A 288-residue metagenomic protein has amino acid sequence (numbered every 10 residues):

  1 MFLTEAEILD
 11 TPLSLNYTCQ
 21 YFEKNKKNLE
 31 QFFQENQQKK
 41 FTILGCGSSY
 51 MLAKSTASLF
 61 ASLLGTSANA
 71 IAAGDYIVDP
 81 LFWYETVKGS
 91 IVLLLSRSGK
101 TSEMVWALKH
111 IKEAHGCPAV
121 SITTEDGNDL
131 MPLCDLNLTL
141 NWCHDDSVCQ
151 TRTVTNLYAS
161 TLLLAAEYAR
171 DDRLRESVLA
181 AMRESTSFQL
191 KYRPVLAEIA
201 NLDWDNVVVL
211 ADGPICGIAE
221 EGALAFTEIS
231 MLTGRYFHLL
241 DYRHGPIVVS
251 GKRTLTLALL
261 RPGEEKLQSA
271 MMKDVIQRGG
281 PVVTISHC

Functional and structural regions predicted by a protein language model:
M1-K39, R183-L190: An N-terminal, well-structured beta->alpha segment
E5, R173-L179, A197-I199, Y236-F237: Flexible, glycine/charged-enriched surface loops at secondary-structure junctions
L9-C19, A61-A70, E176-S185, A223-G234: Acidic/glycine-enriched edge-of-secondary-structure segments
E23-K27, I71-I77, Q189-Y192, F237-D241: Short gly/ser/thr-rich secondary-structure transition/capping motifs
N25, Q34-R183, D212, I247 (+1 more regions): Glycine-rich phosphate-binding loops that contact phosphosugars or nucleotide phosphates
M182-L202, V208, A225, S230: Accessory alpha-helical/coil subdomains and C-terminal extensions that flank or cap enzyme catalytic cores
D203-L267, R278-G280: Acidic catalytic cores of enzymes that act on phosphate-bearing nucleotides/polynucleotides
